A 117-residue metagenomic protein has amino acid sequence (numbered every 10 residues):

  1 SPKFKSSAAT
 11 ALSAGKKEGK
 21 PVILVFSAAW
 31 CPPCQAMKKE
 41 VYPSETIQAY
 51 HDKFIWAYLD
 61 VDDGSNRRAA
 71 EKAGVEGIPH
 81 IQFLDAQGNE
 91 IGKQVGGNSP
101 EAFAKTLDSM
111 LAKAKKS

Functional and structural regions predicted by a protein language model:
P2-K5, F26, S44-N66: Thiol-based oxidoreductase modules, predominantly thioredoxin-like and allied folds used for disulfide exchange
F4-P21: A short beta-strand-turn-helix
S6-T10, P33-A36, T46, R68 (+3 more regions): Extracytoplasmic/secreted proteins, especially bacterial periplasmic and envelope-associated proteins
K16-E18, Q48-H51, A73-G77: Extracellular/periplasmic catalytic domains that process cell-envelope and extracellular macromolecules
G19-V22, S27-W30, G77: Short pre-active-site segment immediately N-terminal to redox-active cysteine/selenocysteine motifs in thiol-based
F26-Y42: Conserved redox-active cysteine motifs that mediate thiol-disulfide chemistry, especially di-cysteine Cys-X(1-2)-Cys
A28-A29, V61-D62, A86-Q87, S99: Solvent-exposed coil/turn segments that connect beta secondary-structure elements in extracytoplasmic/periplasmic
E76-K116: Non-catalytic, surface beta->alpha helical segment in thiol-disulfide oxidoreductase systems
